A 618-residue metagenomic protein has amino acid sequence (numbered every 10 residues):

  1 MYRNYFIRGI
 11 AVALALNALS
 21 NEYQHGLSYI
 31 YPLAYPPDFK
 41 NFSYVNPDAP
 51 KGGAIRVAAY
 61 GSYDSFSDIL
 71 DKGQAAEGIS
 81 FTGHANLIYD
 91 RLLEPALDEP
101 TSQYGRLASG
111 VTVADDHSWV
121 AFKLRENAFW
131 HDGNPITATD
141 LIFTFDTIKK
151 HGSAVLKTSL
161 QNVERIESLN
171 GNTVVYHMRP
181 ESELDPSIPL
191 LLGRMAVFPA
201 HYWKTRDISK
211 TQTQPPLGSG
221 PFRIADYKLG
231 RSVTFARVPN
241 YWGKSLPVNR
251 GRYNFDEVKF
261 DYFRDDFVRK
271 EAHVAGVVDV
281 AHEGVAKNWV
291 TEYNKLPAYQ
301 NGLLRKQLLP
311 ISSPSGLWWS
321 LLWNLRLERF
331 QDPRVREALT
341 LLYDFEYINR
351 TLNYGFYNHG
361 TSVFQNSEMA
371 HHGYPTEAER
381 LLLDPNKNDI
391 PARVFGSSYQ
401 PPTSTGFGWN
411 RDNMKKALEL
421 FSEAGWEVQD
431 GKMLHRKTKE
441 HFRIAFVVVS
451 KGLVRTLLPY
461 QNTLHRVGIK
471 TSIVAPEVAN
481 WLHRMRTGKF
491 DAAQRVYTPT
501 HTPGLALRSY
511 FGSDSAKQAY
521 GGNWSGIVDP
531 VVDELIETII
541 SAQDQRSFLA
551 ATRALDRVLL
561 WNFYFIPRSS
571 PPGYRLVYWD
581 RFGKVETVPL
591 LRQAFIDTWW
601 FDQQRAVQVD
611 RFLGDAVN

Functional and structural regions predicted by a protein language model:
N21-D116, D146, P215-L217: N-terminal lobe/hinge region of extracytoplasmic solute-binding protein
Q24, A59-G61, K228-R237, T340-P401 (+4 more regions): Detector for C-terminal structural segments
V45-P50, I69-T82, G110-A154, L169 (+5 more regions): Aromatic- and charge-enriched surface segment that lines or borders ligand/interaction sites
G78-I79, G83-E99, L192-K259, R264-V268 (+3 more regions): Gly/Pro-rich hinge or "lid" segments in bacterial periplasmic/extracellular proteins
G105-T112, H131, I136, H177-F198 (+4 more regions): Aromatic-rich, solvent-exposed beta-strand/loop patch
K123, K157-K204, P221-K228, P375-K387: Surface-exposed binding/hinge segments that line and control ligand-binding clefts or catalytic entry sites
R125, K210, G243-K295, E337 (+4 more regions): Ligand-site clamp/hinge motif
R165-S168, A225-A236, D261-L327, A338 (+3 more regions): Extracellular/periplasmic solute-recognition and catalytic clefts
